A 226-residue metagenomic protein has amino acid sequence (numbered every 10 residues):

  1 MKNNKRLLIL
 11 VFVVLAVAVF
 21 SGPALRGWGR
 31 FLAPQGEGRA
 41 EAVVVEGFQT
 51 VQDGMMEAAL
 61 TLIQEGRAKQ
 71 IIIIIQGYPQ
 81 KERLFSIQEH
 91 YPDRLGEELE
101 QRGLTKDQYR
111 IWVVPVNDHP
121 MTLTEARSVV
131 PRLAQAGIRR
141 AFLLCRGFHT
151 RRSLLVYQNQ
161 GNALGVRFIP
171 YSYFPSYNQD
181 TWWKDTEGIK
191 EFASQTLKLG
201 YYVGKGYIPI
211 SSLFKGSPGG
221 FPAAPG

Functional and structural regions predicted by a protein language model:
K2, M121, E191-S194: Residue-level recognition of hydrophobic positions within alpha-helical transmembrane segments
K2-P34: N-terminal type II signal-anchor transmembrane helix that functions as the membrane-insertion/stop-transfer segment
L25-K184: A structural signal for short, hydrophobic/glycine-enriched beta-strand patches
G103, V113-V114, I208, A223-P225: Functionally engaged cysteine thiol sites
V129, K184-K190, P225-G226: Short, charged low-complexity intrinsically disordered segments located at boundaries of structured domains
D185-K215: A transmembrane-helix-recognition feature enriched in membrane-embedded lipid enzymes and envelope glyco-/phospholipid
F214-G226: Extracytoplasmic/luminal low-complexity segments enriched in Pro/Gly and acidic/polar residues that act as flexible
